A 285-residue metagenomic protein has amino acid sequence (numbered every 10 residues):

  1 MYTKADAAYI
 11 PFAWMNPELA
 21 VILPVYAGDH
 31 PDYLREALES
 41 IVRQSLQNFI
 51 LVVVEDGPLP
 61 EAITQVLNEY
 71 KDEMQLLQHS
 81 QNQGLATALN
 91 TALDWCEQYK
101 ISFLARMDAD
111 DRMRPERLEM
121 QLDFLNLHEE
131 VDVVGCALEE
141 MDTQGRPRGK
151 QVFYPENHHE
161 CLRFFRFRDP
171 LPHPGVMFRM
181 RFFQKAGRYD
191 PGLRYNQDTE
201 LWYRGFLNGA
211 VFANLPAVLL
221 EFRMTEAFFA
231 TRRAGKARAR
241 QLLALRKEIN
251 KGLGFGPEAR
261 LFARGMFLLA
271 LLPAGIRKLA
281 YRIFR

Functional and structural regions predicted by a protein language model:
Y2-A234: Nucleotide-sugar donor-binding/catalytic module of glycosyltransferases that assemble extracellular/cell-envelope
A230-R285: Non-catalytic, C-terminal membrane-associated alpha-helical segments of glycosyltransferases
